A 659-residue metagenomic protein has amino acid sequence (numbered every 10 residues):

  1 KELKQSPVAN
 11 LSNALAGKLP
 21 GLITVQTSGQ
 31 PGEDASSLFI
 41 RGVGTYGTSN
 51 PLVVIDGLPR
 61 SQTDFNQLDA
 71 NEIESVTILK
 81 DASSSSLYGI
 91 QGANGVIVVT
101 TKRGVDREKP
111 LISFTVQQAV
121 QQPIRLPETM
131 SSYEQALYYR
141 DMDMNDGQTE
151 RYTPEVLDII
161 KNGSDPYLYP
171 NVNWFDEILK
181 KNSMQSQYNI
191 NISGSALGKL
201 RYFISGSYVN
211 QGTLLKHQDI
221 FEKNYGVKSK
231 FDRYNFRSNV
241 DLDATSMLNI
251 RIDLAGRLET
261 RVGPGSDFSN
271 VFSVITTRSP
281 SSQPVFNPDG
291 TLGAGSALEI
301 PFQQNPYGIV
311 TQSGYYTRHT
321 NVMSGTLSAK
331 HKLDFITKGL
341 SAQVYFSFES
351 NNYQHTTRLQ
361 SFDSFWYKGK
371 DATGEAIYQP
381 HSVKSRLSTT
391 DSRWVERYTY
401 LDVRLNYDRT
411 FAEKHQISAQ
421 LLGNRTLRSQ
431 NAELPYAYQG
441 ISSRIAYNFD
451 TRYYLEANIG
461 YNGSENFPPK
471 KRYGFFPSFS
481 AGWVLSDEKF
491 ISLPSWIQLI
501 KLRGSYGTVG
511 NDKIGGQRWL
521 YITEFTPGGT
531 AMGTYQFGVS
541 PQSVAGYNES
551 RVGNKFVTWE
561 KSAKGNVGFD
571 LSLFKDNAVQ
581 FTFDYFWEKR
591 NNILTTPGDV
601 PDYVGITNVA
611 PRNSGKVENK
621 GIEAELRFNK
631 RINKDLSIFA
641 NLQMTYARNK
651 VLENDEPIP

Functional and structural regions predicted by a protein language model:
K1-F236, I250, I638-A640: Short, small/polar-rich motifs associated with maturation and membrane association, primarily at protein termini
N50, S186, N239-L248, L254-L258 (+3 more regions): Extracellular/periplasmic, surface-exposed regions of secreted and cell-surface proteins
P59, T149, L292-G293, A376: Short, solvent-exposed loop/turn motifs
I124-R125, S207, Q354-F365: Short, solvent-exposed beta-strand-terminating loops
N145-R151, S164, P284-T291, F302-Q304 (+1 more regions): Extracytoplasmic gating/loop element in the C-terminal half of outer-membrane beta-barrel translocons and assembly
G265, P288, S392-V395: Compositionally biased, intrinsically disordered linkers/stalks adjacent to structured regions
F272-V274: Short, compositionally biased small/polar motifs
